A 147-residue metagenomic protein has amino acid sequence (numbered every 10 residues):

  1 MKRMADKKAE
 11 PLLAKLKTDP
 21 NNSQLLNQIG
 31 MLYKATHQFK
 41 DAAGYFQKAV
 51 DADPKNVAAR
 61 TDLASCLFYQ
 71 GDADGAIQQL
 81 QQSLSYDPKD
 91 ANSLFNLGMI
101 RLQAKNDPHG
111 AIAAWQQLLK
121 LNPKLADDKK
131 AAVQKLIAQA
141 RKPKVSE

Functional and structural regions predicted by a protein language model:
T18-D19, A52, Y86-D87, L121 (+1 more regions): Structural marker of alpha-solenoid helical repeat scaffolds
Q28, D62, N96, A131-A132 (+1 more regions): Canonical tetratricopeptide repeat
M31, S65, M99-I100, Q139: Residue-level recognition of tetratricopeptide repeat
A35, Y69-Q70, Q103-A104, Q139-P143: Register position in tetratricopeptide repeats
N106-E147: Terminal, low-structured helical/coil segments at or just beyond the last alpha-helical repeat
